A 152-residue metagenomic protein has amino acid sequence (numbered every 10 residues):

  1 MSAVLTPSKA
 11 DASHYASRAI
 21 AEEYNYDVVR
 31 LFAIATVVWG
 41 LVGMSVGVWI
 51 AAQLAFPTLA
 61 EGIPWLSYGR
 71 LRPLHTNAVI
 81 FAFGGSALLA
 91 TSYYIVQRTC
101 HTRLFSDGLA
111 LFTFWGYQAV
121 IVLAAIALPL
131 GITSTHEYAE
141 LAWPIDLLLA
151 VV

Functional and structural regions predicted by a protein language model:
M1-Y15: Short, intrinsically disordered terminal tails adjacent to the first/last structured region
S2-L5, R30-I132, W143-V152: Hydrophobic cores of alpha-helical transmembrane segments in multi-pass integral membrane proteins
A16-L31: Cytosolic juxtamembrane amphipathic/interface segments immediately preceding and feeding into a transmembrane helix
T135-A139: Extended, aromatic/histidine-rich regions of cofactor-dependent oxidoreductases associated with respiratory
